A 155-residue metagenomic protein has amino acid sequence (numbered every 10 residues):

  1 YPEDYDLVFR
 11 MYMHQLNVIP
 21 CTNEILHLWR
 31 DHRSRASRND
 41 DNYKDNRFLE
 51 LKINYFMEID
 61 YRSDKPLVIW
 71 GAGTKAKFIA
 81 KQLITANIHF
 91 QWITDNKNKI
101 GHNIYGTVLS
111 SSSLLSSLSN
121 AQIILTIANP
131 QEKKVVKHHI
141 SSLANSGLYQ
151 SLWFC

Functional and structural regions predicted by a protein language model:
Y1-L7: Acidic donor-binding loop at a coil-to-helix junction in glycosyltransferase catalytic cores that engages
M11-Y12: Hydrophobic residues within well-ordered alpha-helices
V18-L26: Catalytic beta-strand/loop signature of glycosyltransferases that borders the donor
I25-H32, R38-S63: Catalytic core of nucleotide-sugar-dependent glycosyltransferases
D64-L83: Glycine-rich adenosine-cofactor-binding loop
I69-W70, I93, T126: Short hydrophobic segments within beta-strands
H89-K97: Short internal beta-strands
N98-C155: Phosphate-bearing ligand-interacting subdomains that bind or position ATP/ADP/UDP/GDP/NAD(P) or nucleotide-linked
